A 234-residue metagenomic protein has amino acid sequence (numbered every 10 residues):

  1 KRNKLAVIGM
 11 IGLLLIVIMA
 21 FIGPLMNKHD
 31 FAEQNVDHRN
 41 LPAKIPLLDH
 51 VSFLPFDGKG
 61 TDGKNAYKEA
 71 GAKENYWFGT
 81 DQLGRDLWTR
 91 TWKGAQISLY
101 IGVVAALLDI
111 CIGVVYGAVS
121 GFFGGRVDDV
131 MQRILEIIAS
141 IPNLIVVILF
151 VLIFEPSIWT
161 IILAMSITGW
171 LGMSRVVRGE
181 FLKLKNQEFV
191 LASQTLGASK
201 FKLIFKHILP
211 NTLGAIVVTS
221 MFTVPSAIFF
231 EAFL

Functional and structural regions predicted by a protein language model:
K1-I110, V114, A118: Gly/Trp-centered helix-boundary motif
T80-L234: Alpha-helical transmembrane segments of integral membrane proteins, especially multi-pass inner/plasma-membrane
